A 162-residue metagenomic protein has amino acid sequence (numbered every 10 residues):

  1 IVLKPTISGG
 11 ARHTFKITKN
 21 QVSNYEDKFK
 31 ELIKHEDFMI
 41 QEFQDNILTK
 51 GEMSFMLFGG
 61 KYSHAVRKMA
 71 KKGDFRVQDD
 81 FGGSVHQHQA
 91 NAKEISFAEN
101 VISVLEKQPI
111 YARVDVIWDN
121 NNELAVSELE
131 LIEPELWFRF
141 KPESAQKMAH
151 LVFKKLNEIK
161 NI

Functional and structural regions predicted by a protein language model:
I1-V2: Acidic/histidine-enriched active-site and ligand-binding environments that engage anionic O-linkages
P5-T6, F43: Fold-independent oxyanion-binding glycine-rich loops and adjacent beta-strand/coil segments at enzyme active sites
S8, G60, N121-N122: Short strand-connecting beta-turns/loops that link adjacent beta-strands
R12-E106, I117: Phosphate-binding site of ATP-dependent enzymes
A92-I162: ATP-dependent carboxylate activation and anion-phosphoryl transfer catalytic cores that bind Mg-ATP to form
